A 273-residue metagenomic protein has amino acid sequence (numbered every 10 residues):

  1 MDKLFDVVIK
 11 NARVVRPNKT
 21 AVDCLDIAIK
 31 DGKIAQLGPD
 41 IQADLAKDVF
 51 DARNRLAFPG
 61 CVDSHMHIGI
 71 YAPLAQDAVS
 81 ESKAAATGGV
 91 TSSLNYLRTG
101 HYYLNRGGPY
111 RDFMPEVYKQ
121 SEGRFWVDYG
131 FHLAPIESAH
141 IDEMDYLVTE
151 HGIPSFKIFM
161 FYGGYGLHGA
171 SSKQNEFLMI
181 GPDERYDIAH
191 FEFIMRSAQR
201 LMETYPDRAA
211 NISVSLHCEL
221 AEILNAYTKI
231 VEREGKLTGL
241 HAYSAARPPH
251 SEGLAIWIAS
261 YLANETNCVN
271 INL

Functional and structural regions predicted by a protein language model:
M1-F58: Histidine-rich, glycine-flanked metal-binding segment
A12, G32, N54, H65 (+5 more regions): Divalent metal-coordination and catalytic microenvironments
A52-R124: Metal-associated gating/positioning segment near the N- to mid-region
G60-M66, S93-N95, Y129-L133, P154-I158 (+2 more regions): Hydrophobic faces of well-ordered beta-strands that scaffold small-molecule active sites in alpha/beta enzyme cores
S64-Q76, L104, V127-A139, A245-H250: Active-site mouth loops of central-metabolism enzymes
L74-S82, S138-L147: Short, acidic/polar
L97-H101, A134, M160-F161, E219: Short, ordered loop/turn segments at secondary-structure junctions
D142-I158, Y162-L273: Histidine/acidic residue-rich metal-binding segments in metalloenzymes
